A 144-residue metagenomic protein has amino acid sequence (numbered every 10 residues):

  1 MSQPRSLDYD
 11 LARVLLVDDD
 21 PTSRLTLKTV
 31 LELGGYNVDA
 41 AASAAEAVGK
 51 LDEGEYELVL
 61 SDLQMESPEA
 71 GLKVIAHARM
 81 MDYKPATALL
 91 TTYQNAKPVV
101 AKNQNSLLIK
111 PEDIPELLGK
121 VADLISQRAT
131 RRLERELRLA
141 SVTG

Functional and structural regions predicted by a protein language model:
M1-R13, P115-G144: Non-catalytic signal-transmission and effector/linker regions of two-component phosphorelay proteins
D18-D19, D62, K110: Acidic di-acidic motifs
P21, A42-E46, P115: Acidic phosphotransfer microenvironment of two-component signaling modules
P21-D39: Two-component/phosphorelay signaling modules centered on CheY-like receiver
A40-L58, E66: Acidic, metal-coordinating helix/loop segments flanking the phosphotransfer/catalytic sites of two-component signaling
G49, E69-K84, Q94: Short amphipathic alpha-helix used as the core "switch/output" element in two-component signaling
L90-T91: Hydrophobic/aromatic residues positioned on beta-strands within the core alpha/beta folds
N105-I109: Conserved phosphoryl-transfer motifs of two-component systems
